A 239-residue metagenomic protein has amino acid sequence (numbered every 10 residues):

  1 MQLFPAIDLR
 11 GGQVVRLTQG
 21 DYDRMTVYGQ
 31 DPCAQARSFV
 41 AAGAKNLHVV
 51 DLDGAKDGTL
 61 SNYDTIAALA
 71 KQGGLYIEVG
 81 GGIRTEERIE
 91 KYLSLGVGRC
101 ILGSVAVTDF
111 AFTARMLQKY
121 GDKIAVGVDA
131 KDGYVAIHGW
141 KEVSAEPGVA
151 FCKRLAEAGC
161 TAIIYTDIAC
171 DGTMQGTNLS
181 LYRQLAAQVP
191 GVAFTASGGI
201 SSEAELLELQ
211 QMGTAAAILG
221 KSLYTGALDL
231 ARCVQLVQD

Functional and structural regions predicted by a protein language model:
D8, F39, L47, Y92 (+4 more regions): Conserved, mostly hydrophobic/aromatic
G11, Q19-D23, E90, V97-D171: Conserved anion-binding
N46-D64, S104, Y165-Q175: Glycine-rich, proline-tolerant flexible connector loops at the mouths of alpha/beta enzymes
H48-D51, E78, I101-L102, A125 (+2 more regions): Conserved beta-strand positions in the central sheet of alpha/beta enzyme cores
D53, G58-Q118: Glycine/small-residue-rich loop that forms an oxyanion/phosphate-binding "nest" at active or ligand-binding sites
L60-A67, K141-A150, Q175-Q184: Charged helix-capping and loop-helix junction motifs
G73, I77-R99, S180-A216: Catalytic cores of alpha/beta
I83, S94-F112, D167-C170, G198-S202 (+1 more regions): Glycine-rich phosphate-binding active-site loops on the catalytic face of alpha/beta enzymes
